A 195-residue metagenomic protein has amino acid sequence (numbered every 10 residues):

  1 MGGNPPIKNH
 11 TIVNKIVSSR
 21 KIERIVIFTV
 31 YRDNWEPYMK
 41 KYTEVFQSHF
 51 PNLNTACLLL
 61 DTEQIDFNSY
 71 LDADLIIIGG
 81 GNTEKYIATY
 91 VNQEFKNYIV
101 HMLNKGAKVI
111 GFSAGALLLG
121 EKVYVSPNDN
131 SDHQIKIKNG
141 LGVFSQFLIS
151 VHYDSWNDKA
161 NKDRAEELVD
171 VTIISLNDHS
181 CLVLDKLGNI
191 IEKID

Functional and structural regions predicted by a protein language model:
M1-G3, G79-G81, F112-A114: Glycine-rich beta-strand-to-loop/alpha-helix junction loops that act as flexible
M1-L75: N-terminal beta1-alpha1 cap of cysteine-dependent amidohydrolase-like domains
G2-P6, N54-L58, K85-T89, N128 (+1 more regions): Short, flexible loop segments at the rims of nucleotide/cofactor-binding pockets, characterized by
P5, R32, N82, A116 (+1 more regions): Short, glycine/serine-rich, charged loops/turns that create anion-binding and catalytic segments at active sites
F28-R32, T55-S69, I78-A107: Non-catalytic interaction surface on structured domains
C57, I77-I78, I110-F112, I174-L176: General beta-strand structural signal in soluble alpha/beta enzymes
D72, I87-K108, G115-D195: Active-site-adjacent pocket-lining segments in enzyme domains
L75-G80, V143: Short, basic/glycine-rich phosphate-binding loops at helix/coil junctions that contact nucleotide phosphates
